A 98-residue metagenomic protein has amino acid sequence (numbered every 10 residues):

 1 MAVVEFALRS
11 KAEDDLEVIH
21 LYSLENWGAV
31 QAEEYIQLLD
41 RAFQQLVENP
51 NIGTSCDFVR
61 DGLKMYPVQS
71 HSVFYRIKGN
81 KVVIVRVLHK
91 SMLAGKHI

Functional and structural regions predicted by a protein language model:
M1-E34: Arg/Lys-rich, positively charged N-terminal/basic patches that mediate binding to nucleic acids
Q44-E48: Short proline/glycine- and basic residue-enriched helix-capping loop/turn segments at helix->loop/beta transitions
N51-K81: Basic/aromatic recognition patch in beta-strand/loop cores that engages polyanionic ligands
S72-I98: Enriched for short, Lys/Arg-rich terminal
